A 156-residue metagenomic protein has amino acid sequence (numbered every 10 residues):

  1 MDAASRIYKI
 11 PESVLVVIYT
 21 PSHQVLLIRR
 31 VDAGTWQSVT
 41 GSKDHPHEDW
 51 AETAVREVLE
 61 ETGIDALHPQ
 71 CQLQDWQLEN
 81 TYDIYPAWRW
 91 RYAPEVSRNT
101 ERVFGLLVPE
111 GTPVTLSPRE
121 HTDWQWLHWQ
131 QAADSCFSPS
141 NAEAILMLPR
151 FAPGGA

Functional and structural regions predicted by a protein language model:
M1-V17, A93-P94: Acidic, metal-coordinating catalytic segment for phosphate/diphosphate chemistry, firing primarily on the Nudix
P11, S38, S97-E101: Short connector loops at helix/strand junctions that flank enzyme active sites, especially segments positioning acidic
E12-V14, H23, E101-R102, T122: Change "...and in nucleic-acid phosphodiester-cleaving endonucleases..." to "...and in nucleic-acid processing enzymes
T20-A66: Conserved Nudix-box catalytic region and its N-terminal flanking loop in Nudix hydrolases and closely related
D65-L78: A short coil-to-beta-strand element that immediately follows conserved catalytic motifs
Q77-P113: Active-site-adjacent beta-strand/loop module that shapes the phosphate/pyrophosphate-binding cleft
R102-V108, P113-L146: NUDIX/MutT-family hydrolases
R150-A156: Generic C-terminal helix-cap and adjacent flexible tail
